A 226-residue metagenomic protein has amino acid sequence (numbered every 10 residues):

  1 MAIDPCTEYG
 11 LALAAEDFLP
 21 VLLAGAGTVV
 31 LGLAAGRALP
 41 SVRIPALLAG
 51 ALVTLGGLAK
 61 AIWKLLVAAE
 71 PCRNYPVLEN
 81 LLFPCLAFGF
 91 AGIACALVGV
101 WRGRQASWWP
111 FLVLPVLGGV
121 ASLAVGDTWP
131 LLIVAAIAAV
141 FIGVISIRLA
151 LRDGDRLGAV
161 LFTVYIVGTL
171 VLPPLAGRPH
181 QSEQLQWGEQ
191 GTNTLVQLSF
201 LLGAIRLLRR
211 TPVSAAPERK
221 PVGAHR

Functional and structural regions predicted by a protein language model:
M1-T54, A61-L81, F88-R226: Polytopic alpha-helical membrane-helix bundles and their juxtamembrane interface segments in multi-pass membrane
